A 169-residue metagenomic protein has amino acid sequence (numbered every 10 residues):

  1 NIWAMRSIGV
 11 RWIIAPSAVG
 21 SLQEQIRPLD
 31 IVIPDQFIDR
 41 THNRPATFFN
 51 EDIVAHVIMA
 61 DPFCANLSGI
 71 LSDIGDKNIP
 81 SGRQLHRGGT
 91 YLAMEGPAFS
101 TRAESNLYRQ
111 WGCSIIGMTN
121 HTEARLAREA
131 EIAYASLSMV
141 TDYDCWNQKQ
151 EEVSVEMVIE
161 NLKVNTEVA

Functional and structural regions predicted by a protein language model:
N1-M59: Metabolite-binding pocket within alpha/beta catalytic cores that recognizes anionic/polar moieties
I8-R11, I26-L29, S81-G89, W111-C113 (+1 more regions): Short coil/turn connectors at secondary-structure junctions
I13-S17, I33, L85-G88, L92-M94 (+2 more regions): General beta-strand structural signal in soluble alpha/beta enzymes
D30-D35, A133-S136, E152-V155: Short, hinge-like loop/turn segments at secondary-structure boundaries
G69-D76, P80, E95, M118 (+2 more regions): C-terminal catalytic "cap/lid" subdomain
D73-S114: Active-site/ligand-binding-proximal alpha/beta "capping" segment
R102-Y143: A C-terminal functional module that forms or caps the active site or interfaces directly with catalytic machinery
C145-A169: His/Asp/Glu-rich mid-to-C-terminal helical/loop segments that flank catalytic regions of hydrolases
